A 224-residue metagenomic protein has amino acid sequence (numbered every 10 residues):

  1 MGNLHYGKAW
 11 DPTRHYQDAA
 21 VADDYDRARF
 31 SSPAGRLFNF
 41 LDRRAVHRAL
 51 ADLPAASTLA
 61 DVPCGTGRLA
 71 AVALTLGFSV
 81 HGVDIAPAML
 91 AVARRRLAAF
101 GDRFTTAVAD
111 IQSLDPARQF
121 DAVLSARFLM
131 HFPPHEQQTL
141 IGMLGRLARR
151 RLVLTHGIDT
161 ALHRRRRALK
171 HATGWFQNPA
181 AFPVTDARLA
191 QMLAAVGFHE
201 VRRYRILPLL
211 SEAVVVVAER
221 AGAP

Functional and structural regions predicted by a protein language model:
M1-L53, T66-D115, F132, E136-T139 (+2 more regions): Class I (Rossmann-like) S-adenosyl-L-methionine-dependent methyltransferase catalytic domain, capturing the SAM-binding
A56-P63: Conserved class I S-adenosyl-L-methionine
L124: A conserved beta-strand element that flanks and buttresses the S-adenosyl-L-methionine
R127-F128: Short catalytic micro-motifs in class I SAM-dependent methyltransferases
A148-L152: Short glycine-dipeptide loop
